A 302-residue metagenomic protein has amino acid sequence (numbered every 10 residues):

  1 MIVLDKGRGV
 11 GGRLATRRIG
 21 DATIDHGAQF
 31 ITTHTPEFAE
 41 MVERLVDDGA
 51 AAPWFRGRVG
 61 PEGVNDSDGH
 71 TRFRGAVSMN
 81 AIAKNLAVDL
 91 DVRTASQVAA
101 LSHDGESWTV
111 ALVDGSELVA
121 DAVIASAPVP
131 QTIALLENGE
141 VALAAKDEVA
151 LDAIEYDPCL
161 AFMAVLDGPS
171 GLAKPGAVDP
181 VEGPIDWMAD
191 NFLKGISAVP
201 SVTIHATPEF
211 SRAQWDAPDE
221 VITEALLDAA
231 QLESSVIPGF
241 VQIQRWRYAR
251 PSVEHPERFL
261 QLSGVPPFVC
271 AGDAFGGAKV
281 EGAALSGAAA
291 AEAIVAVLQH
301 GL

Functional and structural regions predicted by a protein language model:
M1-G20: Glycine-rich FAD pyrophosphate-binding loop
M1-L4, E117-T132, G287: Short hydrophobic core segments
G11, G20, D121-P175, V236: Central helical "cap/lid" subdomain
A15-R58: N-terminal FAD cofactor-binding segment of flavoenzymes
T94-T109: A conserved short coil-to-beta-strand element within the FAD-binding core of flavoproteins
M163-Q214, V221, A225-E233: Active-site substrate-recognition segment that forms the wall of the catalytic cavity or substrate channel
V202, R258-A291: Short FAD-binding loop at a beta-strand-to-alpha-helix junction that anchors the flavin cofactor in diverse
E224, A229-P266: Flavin (FAD/FMN) cofactor-binding core of flavoprotein oxidoreductases
